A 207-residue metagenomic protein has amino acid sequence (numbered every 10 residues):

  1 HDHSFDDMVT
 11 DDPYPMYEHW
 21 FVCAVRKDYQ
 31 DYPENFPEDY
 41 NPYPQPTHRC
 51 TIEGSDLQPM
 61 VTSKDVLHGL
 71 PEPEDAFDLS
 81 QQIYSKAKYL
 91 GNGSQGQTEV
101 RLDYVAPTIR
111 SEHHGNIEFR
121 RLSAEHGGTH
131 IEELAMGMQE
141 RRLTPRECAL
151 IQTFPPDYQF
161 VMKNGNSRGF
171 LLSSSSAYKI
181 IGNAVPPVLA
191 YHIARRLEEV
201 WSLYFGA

Functional and structural regions predicted by a protein language model:
H1-L102: Class I S-adenosyl-L-methionine
V61-A207: C-terminal target-recognition/interaction regions appended to catalytic cores
